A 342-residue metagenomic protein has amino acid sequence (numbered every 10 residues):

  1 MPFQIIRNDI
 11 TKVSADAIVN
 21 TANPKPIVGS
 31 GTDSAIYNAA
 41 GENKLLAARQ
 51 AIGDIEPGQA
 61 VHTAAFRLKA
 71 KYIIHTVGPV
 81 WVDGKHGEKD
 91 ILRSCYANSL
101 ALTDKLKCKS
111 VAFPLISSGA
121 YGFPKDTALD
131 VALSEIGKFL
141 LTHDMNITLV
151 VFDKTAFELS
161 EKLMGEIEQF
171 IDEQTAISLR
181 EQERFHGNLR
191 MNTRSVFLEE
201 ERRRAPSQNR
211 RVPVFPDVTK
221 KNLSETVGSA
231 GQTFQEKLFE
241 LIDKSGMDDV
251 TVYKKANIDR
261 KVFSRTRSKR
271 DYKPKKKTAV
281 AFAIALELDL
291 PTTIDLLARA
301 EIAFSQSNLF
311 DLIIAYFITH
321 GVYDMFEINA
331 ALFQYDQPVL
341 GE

Functional and structural regions predicted by a protein language model:
M1-T103: Glycine-/small-residue-enriched capping loops at alpha/beta junctions
K89-L102, S117-N146, K273: Active-site-proximal loop/helix of nucleotide/amide-processing enzymes and allied scaffolds
F123-D217, K221, L340: Divalent-metal-activated hydrolytic enzyme cores
N209-D249, F326-E342: A short, Lys/Arg-rich alpha-helix, primarily the initiator
I242, Y253, A283: The alpha-helix within a helix-turn-helix
N257-P274, A298-E301: Recognition helix of helix-turn-helix/homeodomain-like DNA-binding domains that insert into the DNA major groove
R270-I284: Short, basic-rich loop-to-helix N-cap that marks the start of a DNA-contacting helix
D295-V322: Short, charged recognition helix plus adjacent turn of helix-turn-helix-like nucleic-acid-binding domains
